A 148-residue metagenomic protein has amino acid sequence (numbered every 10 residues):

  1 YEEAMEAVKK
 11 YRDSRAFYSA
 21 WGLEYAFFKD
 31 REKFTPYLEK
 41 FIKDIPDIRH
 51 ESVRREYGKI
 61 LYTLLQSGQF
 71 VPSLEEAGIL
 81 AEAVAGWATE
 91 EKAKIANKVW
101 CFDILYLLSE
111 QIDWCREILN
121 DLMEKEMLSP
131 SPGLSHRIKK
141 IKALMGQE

Functional and structural regions predicted by a protein language model:
Y1-D13, E39-H50, Q66, E82-A93 (+1 more regions): HEAT/HEAT-like alpha-solenoid repeats
Y1-R31: N-terminal interaction modules that seed assembly of large macromolecular complexes
R12-G22, E51-T63, A96-F102: HEAT-repeat alpha-solenoid elements in large eukaryotic scaffold proteins
R15, S52-E56, E76, A93-N97 (+2 more regions): Structural signature of alpha-solenoid helical repeat junctions
E24, Y62-L65, Y106-L107, K142-A143: Structural signature of alpha-helical solenoid repeat scaffolds
A26-T35, Q66-A77, L108-E117, E148: Flexible loop/turn segments at the boundaries of HEAT repeats in alpha-solenoid HEAT proteins
E32-G78: Helix-adjacent hinge/juxtasegments
I118-E148: Eukaryotic acidic, Ser/Thr-rich intrinsically disordered low-complexity regions
